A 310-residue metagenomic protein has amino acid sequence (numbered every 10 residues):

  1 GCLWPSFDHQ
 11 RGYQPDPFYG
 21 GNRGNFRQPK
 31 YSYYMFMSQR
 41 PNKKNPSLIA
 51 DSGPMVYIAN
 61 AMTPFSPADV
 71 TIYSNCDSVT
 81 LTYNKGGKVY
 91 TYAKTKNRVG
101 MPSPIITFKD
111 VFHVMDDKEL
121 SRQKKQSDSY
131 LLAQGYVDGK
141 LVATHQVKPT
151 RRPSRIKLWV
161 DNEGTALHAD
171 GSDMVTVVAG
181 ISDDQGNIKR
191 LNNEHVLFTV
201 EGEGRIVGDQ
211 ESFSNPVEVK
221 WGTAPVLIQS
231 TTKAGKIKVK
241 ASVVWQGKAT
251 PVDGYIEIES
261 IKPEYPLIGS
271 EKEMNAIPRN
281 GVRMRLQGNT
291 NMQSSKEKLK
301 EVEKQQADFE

Functional and structural regions predicted by a protein language model:
G1-K125, S129-L141: Extended substrate-binding grooves/exosites of carbohydrate-active enzymes
P46, V147-D170, I261-L286: Low-complexity, Pro/Ser/Thr- and charge-rich linker/hinge segments at domain boundaries
N60-S66, T165-V175: Short, solvent-exposed loop/linker segments at the N-terminal edge of repeated beta-sheet extracellular domains
I72-S74, W159, S172-R190, V196 (+1 more regions): Beta-strand-rich structural segments
K88-K94, L191-R205, S214-N215, T250 (+1 more regions): Short, well-ordered beta-strand segments
Y92-K109, W159, G164, E201-W221: Low-complexity "stalk/linker" and mucin-like segments enriched in Ser/Thr/Pro/Ala/Gly
Q126-Y130, M174, A234-K236: Extracellular Ig-like/FN3 beta-sandwich strand-entry sites
K140-R151, K248-I261: Edge beta-strands of extracellular beta-sandwich domains
